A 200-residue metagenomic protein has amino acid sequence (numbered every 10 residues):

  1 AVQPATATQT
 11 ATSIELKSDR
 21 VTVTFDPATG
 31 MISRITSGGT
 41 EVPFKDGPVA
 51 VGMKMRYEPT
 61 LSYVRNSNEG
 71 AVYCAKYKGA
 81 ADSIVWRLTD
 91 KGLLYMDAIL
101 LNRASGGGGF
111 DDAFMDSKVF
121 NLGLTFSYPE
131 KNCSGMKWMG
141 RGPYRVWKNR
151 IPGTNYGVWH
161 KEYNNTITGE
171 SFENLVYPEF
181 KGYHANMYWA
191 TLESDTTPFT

Functional and structural regions predicted by a protein language model:
V2-T200: Beta-strand/loop-rich accessory regions of lumenal/periplasmic or secreted enzymes, predominantly carbohydrate-active
